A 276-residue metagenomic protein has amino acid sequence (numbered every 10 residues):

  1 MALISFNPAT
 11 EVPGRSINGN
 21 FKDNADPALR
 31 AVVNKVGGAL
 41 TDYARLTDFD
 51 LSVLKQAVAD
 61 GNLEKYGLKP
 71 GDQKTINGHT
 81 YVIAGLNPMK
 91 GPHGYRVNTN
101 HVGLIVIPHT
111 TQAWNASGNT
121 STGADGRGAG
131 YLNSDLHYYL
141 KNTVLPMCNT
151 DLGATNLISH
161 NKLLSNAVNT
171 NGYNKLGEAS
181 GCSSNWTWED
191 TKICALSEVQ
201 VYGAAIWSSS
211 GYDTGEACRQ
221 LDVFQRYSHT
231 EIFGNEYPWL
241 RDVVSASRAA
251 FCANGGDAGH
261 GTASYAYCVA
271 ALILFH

Functional and structural regions predicted by a protein language model:
M1-R30: Short, low-complexity N-terminal tether/leader segments at secretion or assembly junctions of large, surface-exposed
P27-H276: Collagenous Gly-X-Y triple-helix signature in extracellular proteins
